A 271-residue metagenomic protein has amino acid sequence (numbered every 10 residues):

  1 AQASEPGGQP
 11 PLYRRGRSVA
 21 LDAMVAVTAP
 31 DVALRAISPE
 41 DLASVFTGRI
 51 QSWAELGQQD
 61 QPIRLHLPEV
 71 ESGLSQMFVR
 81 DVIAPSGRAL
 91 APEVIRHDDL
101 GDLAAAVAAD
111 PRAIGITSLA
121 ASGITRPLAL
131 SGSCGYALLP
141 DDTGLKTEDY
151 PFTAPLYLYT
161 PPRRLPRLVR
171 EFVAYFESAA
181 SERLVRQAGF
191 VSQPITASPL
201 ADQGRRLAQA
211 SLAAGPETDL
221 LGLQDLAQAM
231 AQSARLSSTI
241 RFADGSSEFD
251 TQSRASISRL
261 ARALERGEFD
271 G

Functional and structural regions predicted by a protein language model:
A1-A255, R259-F269: Exported/periplasmic ABC-transporter solute-binding proteins
